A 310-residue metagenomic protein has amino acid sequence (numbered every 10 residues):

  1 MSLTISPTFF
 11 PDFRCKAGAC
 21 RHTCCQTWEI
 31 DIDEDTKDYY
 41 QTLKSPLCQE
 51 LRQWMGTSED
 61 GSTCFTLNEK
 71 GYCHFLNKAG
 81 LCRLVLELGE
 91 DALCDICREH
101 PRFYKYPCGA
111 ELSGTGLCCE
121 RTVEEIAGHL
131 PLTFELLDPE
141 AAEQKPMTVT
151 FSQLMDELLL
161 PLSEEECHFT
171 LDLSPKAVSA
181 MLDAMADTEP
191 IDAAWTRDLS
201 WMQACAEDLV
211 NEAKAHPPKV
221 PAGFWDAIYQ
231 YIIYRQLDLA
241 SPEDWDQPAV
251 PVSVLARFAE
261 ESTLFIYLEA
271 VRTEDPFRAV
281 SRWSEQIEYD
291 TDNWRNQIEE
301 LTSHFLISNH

Functional and structural regions predicted by a protein language model:
M1-I5: Short, Gly/Pro- and small/polar-rich lid/capping loops
F10-G61: Polybasic, low-complexity association/targeting segments
D12-I30, N68-F103, L117-T122: Local cysteine-cluster metal-coordination motifs and their immediate loop/turn environment, predominantly Fe-S cluster
I32, F65, G89, F169-T170: Generic, well-ordered alpha-helical segments
G56-Y72: Aromatic/His-enriched, Gly/Pro-containing loop or helix-boundary segments that lie immediately adjacent to catalytic
G80, E87-S163: Internal, well-ordered alpha/beta segment that forms a basic, Gly-enriched binding/recognition surface
L154-H310: Hydrophobic, aromatic-lined core segments that form the binding pocket/scaffold for planar heteroaromatic ligands
